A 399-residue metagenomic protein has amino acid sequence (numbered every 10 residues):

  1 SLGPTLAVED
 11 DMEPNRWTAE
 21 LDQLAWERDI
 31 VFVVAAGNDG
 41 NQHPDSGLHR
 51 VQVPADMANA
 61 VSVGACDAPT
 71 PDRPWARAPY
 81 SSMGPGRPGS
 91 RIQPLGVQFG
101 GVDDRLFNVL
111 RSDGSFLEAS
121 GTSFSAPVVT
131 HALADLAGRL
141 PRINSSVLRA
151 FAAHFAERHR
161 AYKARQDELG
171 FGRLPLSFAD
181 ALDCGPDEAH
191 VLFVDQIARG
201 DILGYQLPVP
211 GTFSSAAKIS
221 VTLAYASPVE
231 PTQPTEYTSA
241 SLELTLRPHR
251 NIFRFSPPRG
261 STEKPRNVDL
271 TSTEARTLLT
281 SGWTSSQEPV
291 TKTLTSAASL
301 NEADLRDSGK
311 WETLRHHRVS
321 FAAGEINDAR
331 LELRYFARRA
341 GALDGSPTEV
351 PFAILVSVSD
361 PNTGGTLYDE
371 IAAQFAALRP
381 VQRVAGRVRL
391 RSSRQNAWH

Functional and structural regions predicted by a protein language model:
S1, E27-D29, M57-N59, G86-Q93 (+1 more regions): Subtilisin-like serine protease catalytic core
S1-A55, E118-S120, F124-A126: Substrate-binding/access-modulating region of protease and related hydrolase catalytic domains
G3, V33-A35, V63, V97-F99 (+1 more regions): Generic beta-strand/beta-sheet core signal
L6, A36-G40, C66-P69, V102 (+1 more regions): Acidic, glycine-rich active-site loops and adjacent beta-strand->loop/helix elements that engage anionic groups
H49-A134: Extracellular S/T/G-rich loop segment that most often corresponds to the catalytic His/Ser-adjacent loop
G138-K218: C-terminal subdomain of the subtilisin-like protease fold in secreted/lumenal serine endopeptidases
K218-A303: Extended low-complexity, serine/threonine- and proline-enriched intrinsically disordered segments
Y237-I252, N267, T277, L294-S296 (+2 more regions): C-terminal edge strands of extracellular/lumenal beta-sandwich accessory domains
